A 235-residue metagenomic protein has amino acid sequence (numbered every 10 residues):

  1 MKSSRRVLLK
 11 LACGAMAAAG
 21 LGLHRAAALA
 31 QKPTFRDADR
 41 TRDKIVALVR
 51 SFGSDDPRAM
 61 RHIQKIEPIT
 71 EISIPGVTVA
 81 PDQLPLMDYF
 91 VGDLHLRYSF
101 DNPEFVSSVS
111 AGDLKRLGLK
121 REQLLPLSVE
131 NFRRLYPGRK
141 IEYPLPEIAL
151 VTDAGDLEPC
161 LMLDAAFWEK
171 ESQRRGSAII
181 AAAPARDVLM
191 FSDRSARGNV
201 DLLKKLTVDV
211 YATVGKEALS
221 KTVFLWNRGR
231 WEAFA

Functional and structural regions predicted by a protein language model:
M1-A15: N-terminal secretory signal peptides and thylakoid transit peptides that target proteins across membranes
G22-T34: C-terminal segment of N-terminal export signals and the immediately downstream linker at the start of the mature
K32-P144, A149, G155: Charged, alpha-helical interface segments at or near domain boundaries
R139-P144, I180-A181, E217-S220: Flexible, glycine/charged-enriched surface loops at secondary-structure junctions
Y143-L150, A182-D193: Short glycine-rich, basic-tinged beta-strand/loop micro-motifs
P159-E171: Short amphipathic alpha-helix segments
E171-A178: Short amphipathic beta-strand starts and helix->beta connectors
R197-A235: C-terminal structured domains
